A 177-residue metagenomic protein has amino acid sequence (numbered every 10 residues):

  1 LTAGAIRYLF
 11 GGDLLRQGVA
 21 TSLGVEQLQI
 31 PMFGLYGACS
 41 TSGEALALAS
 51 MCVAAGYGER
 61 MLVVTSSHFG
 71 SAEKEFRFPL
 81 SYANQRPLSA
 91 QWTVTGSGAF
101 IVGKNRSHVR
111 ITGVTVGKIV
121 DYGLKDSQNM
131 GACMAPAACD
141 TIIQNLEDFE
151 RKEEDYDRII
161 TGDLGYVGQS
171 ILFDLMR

Functional and structural regions predicted by a protein language model:
L1, A45-V53, I101-V102, T141-N145 (+1 more regions): Buried hydrophobic packing segments
L1-G37, D155-Q169: Conserved beta-ketoacyl condensing-enzyme motif
T2-Y8, A55-L62, H108-V109, D148 (+1 more regions): Structural signature of cysteine-dependent C-C bond-forming condensing enzymes
G12-Q17, C39-S40, T65-S71, G117-I119: Acidic, glycine-rich active-site loops and adjacent beta-strand->loop/helix elements that engage anionic groups
T21-P31, V53-A55, F76-Q85, M176-R177: A glycine- and small-aliphatic-rich helix-loop capping segment at beta-alpha/alpha-beta transitions that lines
L35-V63, V102: Active-site-proximal alpha-helical scaffold in enzymes
S67-H68, T115-V120, I160-Y166: Glycine-rich beta-alpha junction loops
P79-I143, D148-R151: Condensing-enzyme catalytic core mediating Claisen C-C bond formation in acyl metabolism
